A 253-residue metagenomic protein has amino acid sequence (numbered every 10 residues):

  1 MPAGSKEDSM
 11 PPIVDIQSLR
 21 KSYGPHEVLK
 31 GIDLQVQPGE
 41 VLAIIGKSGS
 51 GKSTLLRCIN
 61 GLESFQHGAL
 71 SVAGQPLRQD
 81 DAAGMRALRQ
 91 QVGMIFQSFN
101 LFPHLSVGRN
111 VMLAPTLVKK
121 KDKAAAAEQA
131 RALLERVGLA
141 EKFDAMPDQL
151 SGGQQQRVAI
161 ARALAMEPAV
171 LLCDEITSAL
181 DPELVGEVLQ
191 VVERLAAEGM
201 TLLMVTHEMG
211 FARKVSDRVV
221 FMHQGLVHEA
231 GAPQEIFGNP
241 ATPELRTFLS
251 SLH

Functional and structural regions predicted by a protein language model:
M1-P2, L70: Accessible peptide chain termini
P2-D8: Pre-NBD coupling/linker segments of ABC/ABC-like ATPases
P11-I16, R20-P233: ABC family nucleotide-binding domain
H223-Q224, H228-A230, Q234-H253: C-terminal boundary and immediately downstream tail of ABC-type ATPase nucleotide-binding domains
